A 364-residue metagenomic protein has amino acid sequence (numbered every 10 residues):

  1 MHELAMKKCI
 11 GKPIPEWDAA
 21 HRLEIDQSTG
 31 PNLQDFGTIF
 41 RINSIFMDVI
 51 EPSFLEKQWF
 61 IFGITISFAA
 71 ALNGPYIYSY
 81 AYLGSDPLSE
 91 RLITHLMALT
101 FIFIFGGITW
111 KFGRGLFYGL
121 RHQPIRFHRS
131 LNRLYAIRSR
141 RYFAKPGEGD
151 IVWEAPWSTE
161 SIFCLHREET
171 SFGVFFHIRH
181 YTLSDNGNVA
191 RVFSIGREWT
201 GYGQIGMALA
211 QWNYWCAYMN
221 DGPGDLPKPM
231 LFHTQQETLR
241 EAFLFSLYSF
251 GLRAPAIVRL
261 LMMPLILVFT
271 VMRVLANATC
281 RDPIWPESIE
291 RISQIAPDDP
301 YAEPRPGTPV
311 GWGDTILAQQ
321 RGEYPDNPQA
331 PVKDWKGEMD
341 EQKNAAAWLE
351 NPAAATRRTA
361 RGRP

Functional and structural regions predicted by a protein language model:
M1-I39, G201: Short, non-transmembrane cytosolic segments of multipass membrane proteins
H2-E3, D48-F62, A144-K145, D185-F193: Short, surface-exposed beta-strand/loop "edge" segments at domain boundaries and coil↔beta transitions
F40-E56, F176-I178: Short, hydrophobic/proline-enriched secondary-structure or compact coil segments at domain edges
I42-I45, W215-F250: Juxtamembrane amphipathic/hinge helix adjacent to a transmembrane helix
V49-H122, L239-E323, N327-P364: Alpha-helical transmembrane spans
I108-G149, W153-E154: Conserved beta-hairpin
Y135-G173, W312-N327: Acidic, Ser/Thr-rich low-complexity segments on the non-lumenal side of membrane proteins
A155-M230: A membrane-cytosol interface segment of integral membrane proteins
